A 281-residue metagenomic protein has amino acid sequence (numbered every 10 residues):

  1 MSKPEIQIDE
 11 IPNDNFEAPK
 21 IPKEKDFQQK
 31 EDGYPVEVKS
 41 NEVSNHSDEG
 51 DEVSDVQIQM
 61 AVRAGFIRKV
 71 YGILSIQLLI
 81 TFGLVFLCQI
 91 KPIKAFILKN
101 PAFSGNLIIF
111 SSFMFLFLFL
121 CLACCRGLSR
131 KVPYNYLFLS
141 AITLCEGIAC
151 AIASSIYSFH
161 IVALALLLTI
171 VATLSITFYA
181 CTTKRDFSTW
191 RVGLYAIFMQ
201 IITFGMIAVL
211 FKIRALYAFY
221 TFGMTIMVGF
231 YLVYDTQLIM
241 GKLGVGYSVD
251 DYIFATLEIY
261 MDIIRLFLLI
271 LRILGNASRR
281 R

Functional and structural regions predicted by a protein language model:
S2-R281: A hydrophobic alpha-helical transmembrane-helix feature that marks the membrane cores and membrane-interface segments
